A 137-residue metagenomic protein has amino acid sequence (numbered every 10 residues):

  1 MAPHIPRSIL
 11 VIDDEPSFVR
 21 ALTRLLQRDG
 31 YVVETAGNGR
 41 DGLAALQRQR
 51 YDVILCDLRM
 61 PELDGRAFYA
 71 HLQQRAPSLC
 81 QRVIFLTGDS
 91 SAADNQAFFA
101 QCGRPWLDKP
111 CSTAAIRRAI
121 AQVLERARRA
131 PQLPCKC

Functional and structural regions predicted by a protein language model:
M1-S8, S112-C137: Non-catalytic signal-transmission and effector/linker regions of two-component phosphorelay proteins
D13, D57: Active-site residues of response regulator receiver
R20-R28: Charged docking surfaces used in two-component/phosphorelay signaling
G37-D41, D64-A70: Acidic catalytic/metal-coordinating carboxylates
Q49-L55: Active-site beta3 strand of CheY-like receiver
M60: Receiver (REC) domain active-site loop signature in two-component systems and cognate sites in sensor histidine kinases
A67, D89-D108, A114, R118: Alpha4 helix (beta4-alpha4-beta5 surface) of REC/receiver domains from two-component response regulators
